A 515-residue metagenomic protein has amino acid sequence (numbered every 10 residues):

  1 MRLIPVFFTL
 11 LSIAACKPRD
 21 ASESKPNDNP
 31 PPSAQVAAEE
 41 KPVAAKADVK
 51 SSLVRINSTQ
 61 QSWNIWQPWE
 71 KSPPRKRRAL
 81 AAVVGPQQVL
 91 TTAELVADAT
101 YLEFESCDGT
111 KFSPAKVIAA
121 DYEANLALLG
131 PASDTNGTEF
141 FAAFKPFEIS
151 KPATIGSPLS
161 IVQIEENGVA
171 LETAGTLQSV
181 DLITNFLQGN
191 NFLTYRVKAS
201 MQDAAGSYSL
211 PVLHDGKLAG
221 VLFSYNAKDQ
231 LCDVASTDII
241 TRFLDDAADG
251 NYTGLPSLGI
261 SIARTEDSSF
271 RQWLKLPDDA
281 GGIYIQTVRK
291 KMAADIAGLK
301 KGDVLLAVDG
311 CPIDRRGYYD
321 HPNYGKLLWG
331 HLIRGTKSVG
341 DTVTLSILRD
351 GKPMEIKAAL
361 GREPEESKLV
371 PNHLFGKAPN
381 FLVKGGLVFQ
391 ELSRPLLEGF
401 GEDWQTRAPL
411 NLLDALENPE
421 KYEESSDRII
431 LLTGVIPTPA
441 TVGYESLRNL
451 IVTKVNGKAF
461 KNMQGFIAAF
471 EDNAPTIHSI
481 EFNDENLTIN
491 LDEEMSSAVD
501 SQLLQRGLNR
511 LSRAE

Functional and structural regions predicted by a protein language model:
M1-T9: Sec-dependent signal peptide recognition, specifically the positively charged N-region followed immediately by
I13-A15: C-terminal motif of bacterial Sec signal peptides marking the signal peptidase cleavage site
P18, K25, Q61, E70 (+11 more regions): C-terminal recognition in membrane/secretory proteostasis and scaffolding
R19-A37: Short, low-complexity, disordered segments immediately C-terminal to signal peptides in bacterial exported proteins
E39-A44, W63-T92, F112-P114, P146-E148 (+2 more regions): A conserved glycine-rich beta-strand in the N-terminal activation segment of trypsin-fold
D48-W66, I161: A short, Trp-centered hydrophobic/proline-enriched beta-strand micro-motif
S52-N57, A132-P146, L171-Q230, V234 (+2 more regions): Active-site region of chymotrypsin-like
G85-L171, M201-Q202, A227-D229, M354-E355: Conserved active-site neighborhood of the chymotrypsin/trypsin-like protease fold
